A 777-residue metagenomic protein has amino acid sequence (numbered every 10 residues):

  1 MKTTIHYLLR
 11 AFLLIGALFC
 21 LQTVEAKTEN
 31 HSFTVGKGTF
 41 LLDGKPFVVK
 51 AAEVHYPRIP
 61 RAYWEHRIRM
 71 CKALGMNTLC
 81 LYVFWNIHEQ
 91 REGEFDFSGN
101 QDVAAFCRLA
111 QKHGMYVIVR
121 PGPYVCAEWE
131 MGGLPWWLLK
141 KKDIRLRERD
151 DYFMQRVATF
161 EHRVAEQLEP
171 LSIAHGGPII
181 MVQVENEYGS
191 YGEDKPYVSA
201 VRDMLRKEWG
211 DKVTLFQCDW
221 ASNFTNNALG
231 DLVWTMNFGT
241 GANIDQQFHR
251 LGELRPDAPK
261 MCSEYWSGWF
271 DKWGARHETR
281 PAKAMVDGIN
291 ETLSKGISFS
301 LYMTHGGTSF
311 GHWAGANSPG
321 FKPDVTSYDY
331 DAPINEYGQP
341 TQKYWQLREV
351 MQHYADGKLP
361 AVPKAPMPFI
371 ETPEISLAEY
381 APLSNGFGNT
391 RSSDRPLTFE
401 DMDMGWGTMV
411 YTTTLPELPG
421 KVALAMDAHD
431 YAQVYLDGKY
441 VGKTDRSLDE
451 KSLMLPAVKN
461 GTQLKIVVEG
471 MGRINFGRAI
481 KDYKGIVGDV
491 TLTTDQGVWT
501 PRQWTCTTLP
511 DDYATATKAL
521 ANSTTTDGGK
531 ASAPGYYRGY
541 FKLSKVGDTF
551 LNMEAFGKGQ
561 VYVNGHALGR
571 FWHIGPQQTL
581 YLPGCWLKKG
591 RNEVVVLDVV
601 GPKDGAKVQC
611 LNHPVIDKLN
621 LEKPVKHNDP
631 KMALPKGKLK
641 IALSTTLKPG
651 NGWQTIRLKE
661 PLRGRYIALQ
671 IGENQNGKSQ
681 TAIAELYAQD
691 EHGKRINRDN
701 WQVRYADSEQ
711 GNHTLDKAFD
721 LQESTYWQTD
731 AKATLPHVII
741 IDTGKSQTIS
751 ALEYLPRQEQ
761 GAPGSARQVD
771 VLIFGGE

Functional and structural regions predicted by a protein language model:
A26-T78, R108: N-terminal carbohydrate-binding accessory modules
W64-E130, R202-G210: Aromatic-lined substrate-binding rim segments of carbohydrate-active enzymes
G93-Q101, K112, P123-R147, V198-R202 (+3 more regions): Aromatic- and acidic-residue-enriched segments that line the glycan-binding/catalytic groove of carbohydrate-active
F153-L229: Active-site neighborhood of glycoside hydrolase catalytic domains
E208, G241-N335, Q339: Catalytic-core region of carbohydrate-active enzymes that cleave or remodel glycosidic bonds
K421-Y435, L464, F541-N564, F571-W572 (+1 more regions): Aromatic-lined ligand-binding clefts that engage carbohydrates, nucleic acids, or primary amines
I466-G472, V596-P602, Q670-G677: Short beta-strand-plus-loop segments that form exposed binding edges in beta-rich domains
L568, M632-K638, L647-E777: Aromatic, loop-rich ligand-recognition surfaces of beta-strand-rich domains
